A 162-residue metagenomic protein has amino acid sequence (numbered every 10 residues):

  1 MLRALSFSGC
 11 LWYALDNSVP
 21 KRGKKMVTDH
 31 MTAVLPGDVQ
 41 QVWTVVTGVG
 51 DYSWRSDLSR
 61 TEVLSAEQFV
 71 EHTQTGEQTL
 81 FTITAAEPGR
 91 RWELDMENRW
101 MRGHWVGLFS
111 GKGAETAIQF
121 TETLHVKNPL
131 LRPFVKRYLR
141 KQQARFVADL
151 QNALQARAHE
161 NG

Functional and structural regions predicted by a protein language model:
L11-E62: Hydrophobic ligand-binding cavity/cleft-lining segments
M26-T28, G76, G89, R102 (+1 more regions): A general secondary-structure signal for short beta-strands and their flanking turns/coil in non-transmembrane regions
V34, T47-W100, H104, D149-G162: Glycine-rich portal/gate segments that line the openings of hydrophobic small-molecule binding cavities
L35-G37, T75, L124-V126: Beta-strand elements of well-folded, non-transmembrane domains
P36-Q40, T84-G89, L108-A117: A short, structured loop/turn motif at beta-sheet edges
N98-A148, N152, N161-G162: Beta-strand/loop substructures that line and gate deep hydrophobic ligand-binding cavities in soluble
